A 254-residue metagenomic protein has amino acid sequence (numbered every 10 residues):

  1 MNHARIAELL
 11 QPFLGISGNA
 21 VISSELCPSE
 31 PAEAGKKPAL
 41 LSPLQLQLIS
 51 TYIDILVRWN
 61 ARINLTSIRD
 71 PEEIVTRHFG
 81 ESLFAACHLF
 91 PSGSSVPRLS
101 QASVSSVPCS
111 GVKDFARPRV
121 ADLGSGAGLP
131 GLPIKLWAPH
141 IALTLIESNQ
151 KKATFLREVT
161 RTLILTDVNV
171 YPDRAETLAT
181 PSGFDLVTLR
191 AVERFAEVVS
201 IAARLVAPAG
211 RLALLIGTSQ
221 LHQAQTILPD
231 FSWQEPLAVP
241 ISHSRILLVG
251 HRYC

Functional and structural regions predicted by a protein language model:
M1-I22, K36-G93, L99, F115 (+2 more regions): Class I SAM-dependent transferase core
S82, L132-P133: Hydrophobic alpha-helical segments in the ANL/AMP-binding
F115-G124: Conserved class I S-adenosyl-L-methionine
A127: Conserved SAM/SAH-binding loop
G131, W137-C254: S-adenosylmethionine
